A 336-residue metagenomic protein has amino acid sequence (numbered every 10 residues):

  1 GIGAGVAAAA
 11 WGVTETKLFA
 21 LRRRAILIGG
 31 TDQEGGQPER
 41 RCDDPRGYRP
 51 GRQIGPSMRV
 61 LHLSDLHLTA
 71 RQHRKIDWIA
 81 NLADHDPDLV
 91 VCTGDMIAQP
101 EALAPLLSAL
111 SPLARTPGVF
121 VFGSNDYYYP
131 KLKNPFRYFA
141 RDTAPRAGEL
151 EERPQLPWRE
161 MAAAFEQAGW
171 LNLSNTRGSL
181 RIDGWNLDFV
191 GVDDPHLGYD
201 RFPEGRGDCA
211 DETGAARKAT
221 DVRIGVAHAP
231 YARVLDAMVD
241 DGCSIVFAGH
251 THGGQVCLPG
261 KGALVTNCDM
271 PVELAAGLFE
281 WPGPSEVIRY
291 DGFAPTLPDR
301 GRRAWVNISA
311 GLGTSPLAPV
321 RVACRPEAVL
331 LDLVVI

Functional and structural regions predicted by a protein language model:
G5-A109, Y129: N-terminal active-site segment of His-dependent metallophosphoesterases
I28-G36, R40, Y48-L61, W170-L171 (+5 more regions): Beta-strand-turn-beta hairpins that frame and shape the catalytic cleft of phosphate-ester-processing enzymes
R59-I76, I97-A98, Y128-R146, D200-P203 (+2 more regions): Acidic/histidine-rich helix-loop elements that form or flank divalent-metal/phosphate-binding sites at the catalytic
H62-S64, L89-D95, G118-S124, L173-N175 (+3 more regions): Active-site neighborhood of phospho(di)ester-bond hydrolases with catalytic His/Asp-centered motifs
L68, M96-Q99, S124-Y128, G178-L180 (+4 more regions): Solvent-exposed loop/turn segments at secondary-structure junctions within structured extracellular/periplasmic domains
T69, H73-R181: Core catalytic region of metal-dependent phosphoesterases/phosphodiesterases, especially metallo-beta-lactamase-like
K133-P135, F139-W170, T176, I182-D236 (+1 more regions): Binuclear metal-dependent hydrolase catalytic cores centered on His/Asp/Glu-rich metal-binding motifs
P230-V329: Conserved beta-sheet core of the metallophosphoesterase superfamily
